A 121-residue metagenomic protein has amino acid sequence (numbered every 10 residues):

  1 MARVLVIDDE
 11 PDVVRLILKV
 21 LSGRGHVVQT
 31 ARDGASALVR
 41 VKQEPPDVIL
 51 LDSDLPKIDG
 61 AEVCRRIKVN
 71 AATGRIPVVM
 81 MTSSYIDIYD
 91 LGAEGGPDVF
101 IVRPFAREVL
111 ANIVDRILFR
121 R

Functional and structural regions predicted by a protein language model:
V14, P56, G74: The feature encodes the CheY-like receiver
R15-G23: Charged docking surfaces used in two-component/phosphorelay signaling
G25-R32, R40: Short hydrophobic/Thr-rich beta-strand motif most characteristic of the beta2 strand and flanking loop of CheY-like
T30, L55-I58: Residue-level signal for the "D+5" position in two-component response regulator receiver
D52: Active-site residues of response regulator receiver
M81-T82: Hydrophobic/aromatic residues positioned on beta-strands within the core alpha/beta folds
F105-V114: C-terminal output helix
